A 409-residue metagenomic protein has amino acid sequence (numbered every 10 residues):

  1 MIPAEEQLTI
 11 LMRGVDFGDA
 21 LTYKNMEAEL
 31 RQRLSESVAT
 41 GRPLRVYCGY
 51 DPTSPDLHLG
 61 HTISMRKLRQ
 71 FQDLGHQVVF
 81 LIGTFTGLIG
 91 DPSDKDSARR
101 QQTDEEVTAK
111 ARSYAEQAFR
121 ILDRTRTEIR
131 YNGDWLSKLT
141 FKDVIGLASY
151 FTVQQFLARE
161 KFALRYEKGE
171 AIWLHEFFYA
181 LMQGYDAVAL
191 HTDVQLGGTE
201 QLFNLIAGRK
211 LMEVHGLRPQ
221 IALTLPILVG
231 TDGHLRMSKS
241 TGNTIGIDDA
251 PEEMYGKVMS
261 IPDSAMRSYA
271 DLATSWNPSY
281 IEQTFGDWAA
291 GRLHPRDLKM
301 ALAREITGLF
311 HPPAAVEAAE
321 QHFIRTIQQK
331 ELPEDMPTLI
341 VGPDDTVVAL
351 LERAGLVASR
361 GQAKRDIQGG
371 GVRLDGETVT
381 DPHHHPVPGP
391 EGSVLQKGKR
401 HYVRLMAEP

Functional and structural regions predicted by a protein language model:
M1-R45: Positively charged, low-complexity intrinsically disordered leader regions
L30-P92, L196-L202, G208: N-terminal catalytic cores of NTP/NDP-binding nucleotidyl/phosphoryl-transfer enzymes
G41-Y50, V78, Y179-A189, G230 (+1 more regions): Short, hydrophobic/aliphatic alpha-helical segments
S64-L68, L181, N204-L211, I306 (+1 more regions): Buried hydrophobic packing segments
R69-L122: Well-ordered mid-protein domain cores that form the structural environment of catalytic cofactors
G90-D94, L139-I145, G233-M237: Short acidic, glycine/serine/threonine-rich loops at helix termini
Q101-T224: Divalent-metal (Mg2+/Mn2+/Ca2+)-assisted nucleotide/phosphate chemistry catalytic cores
M212-P409: Conserved nucleotide- and phosphate/pyrophosphate-binding catalytic cores in adenylate/nucleotidyl-handling enzymes
